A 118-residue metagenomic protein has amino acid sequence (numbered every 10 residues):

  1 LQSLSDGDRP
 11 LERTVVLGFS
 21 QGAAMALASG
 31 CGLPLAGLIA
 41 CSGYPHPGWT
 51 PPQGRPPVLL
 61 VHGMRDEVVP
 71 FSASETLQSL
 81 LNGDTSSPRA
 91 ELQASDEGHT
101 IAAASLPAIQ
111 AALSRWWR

Functional and structural regions predicted by a protein language model:
D8-G18: Alpha/beta-hydrolase fold nucleophile elbow
V16-G18, C41, V61: Short beta-strand immediately N-terminal to the catalytic nucleophile in serine-hydrolase-like folds
L17-G22, A26: Gly/Ala-rich beta-loop-alpha elbow adjacent to hydrolase catalytic centers
P34-P45: A conserved short beta-strand
G54, L59-H62, D66: Short beta-strand/loop motif that positions the catalytic acidic residue of the alpha/beta-hydrolase fold
M64-P70, H99-T100: Acidic catalytic loop of the alpha/beta-hydrolase fold
P70-L80: Short alpha-helix in the alpha/beta-hydrolase fold that links the catalytic acid
N82-R118: C-terminal catalytic histidine-bearing segment of alpha/beta-hydrolase fold enzymes
